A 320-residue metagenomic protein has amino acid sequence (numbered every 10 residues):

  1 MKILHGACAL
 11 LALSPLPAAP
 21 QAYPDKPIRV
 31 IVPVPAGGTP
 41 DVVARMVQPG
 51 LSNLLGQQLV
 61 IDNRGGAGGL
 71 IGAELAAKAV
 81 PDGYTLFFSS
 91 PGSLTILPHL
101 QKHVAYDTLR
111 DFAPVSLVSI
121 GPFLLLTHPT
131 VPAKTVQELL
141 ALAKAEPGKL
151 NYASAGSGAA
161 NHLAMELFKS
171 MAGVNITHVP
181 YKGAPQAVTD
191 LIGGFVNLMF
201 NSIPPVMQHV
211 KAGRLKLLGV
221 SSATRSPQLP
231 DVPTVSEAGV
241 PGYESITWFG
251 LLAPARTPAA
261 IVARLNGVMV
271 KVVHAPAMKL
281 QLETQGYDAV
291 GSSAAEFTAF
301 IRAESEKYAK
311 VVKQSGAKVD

Functional and structural regions predicted by a protein language model:
K2-A9: Sec-dependent signal peptide recognition, specifically the positively charged N-region followed immediately by
L13-A19: N-terminal signal peptide c-region/cleavage motif recognized by signal peptidases
A19-R110, K149-N151, S157, G173-F200 (+3 more regions): N-terminal (or domain-start) structured segment
D25-P27, M171, K211, T234-E237 (+1 more regions): An extracytoplasmic/periplasmic, membrane-proximal ligand-sensing/linker region
V42, M46, G50, I71 (+15 more regions): Extracytoplasmic/secreted proteins, especially bacterial periplasmic and envelope-associated proteins
K78-Y84, P91, H99-Q186, V235-E237 (+1 more regions): Hinge/capping helix and adjacent helix->loop/strand transition within the periplasmic-binding protein
L94-H103, H162, K169-M171, L198-V232: A ligand-binding cleft/hinge motif common to bilobed small-molecule-binding domains
